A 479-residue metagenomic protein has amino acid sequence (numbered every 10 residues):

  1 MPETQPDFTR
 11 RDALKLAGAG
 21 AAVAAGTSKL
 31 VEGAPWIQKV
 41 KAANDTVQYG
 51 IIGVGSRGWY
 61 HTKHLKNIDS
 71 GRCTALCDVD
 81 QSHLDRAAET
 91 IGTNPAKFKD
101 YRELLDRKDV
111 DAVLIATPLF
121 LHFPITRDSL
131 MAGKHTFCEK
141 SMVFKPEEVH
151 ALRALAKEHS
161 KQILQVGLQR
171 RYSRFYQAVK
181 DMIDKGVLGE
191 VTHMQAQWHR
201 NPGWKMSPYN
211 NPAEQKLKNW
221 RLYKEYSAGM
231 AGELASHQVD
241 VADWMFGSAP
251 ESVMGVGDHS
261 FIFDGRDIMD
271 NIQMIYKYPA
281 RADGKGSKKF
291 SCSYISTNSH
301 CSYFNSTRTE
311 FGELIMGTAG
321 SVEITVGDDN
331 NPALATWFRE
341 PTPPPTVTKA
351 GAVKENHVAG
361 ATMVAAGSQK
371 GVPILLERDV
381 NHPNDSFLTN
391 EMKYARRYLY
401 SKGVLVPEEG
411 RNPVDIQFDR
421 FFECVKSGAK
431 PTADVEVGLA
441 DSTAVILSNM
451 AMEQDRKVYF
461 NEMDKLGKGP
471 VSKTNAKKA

Functional and structural regions predicted by a protein language model:
P2-A21: N-terminal secretory signal peptides and thylakoid transit peptides that target proteins across membranes
G20-I91, S173: N-terminal Rossmann-like dinucleotide-binding module
G53, R57-G58, E158-Q165, Q169-R266 (+5 more regions): Predominantly a Rossmann-like dinucleotide-binding segment in NAD(P)-dependent oxidoreductases
P95-D100: Conserved SAM-binding strand-loop segment of SAM-dependent methyltransferases
V113-L114: N-terminal Rossmann-like NAD(P) cofactor-binding module of classical short-chain dehydrogenase/reductase
P118-L119, F123-Y172, G186: Beta-strand-loop-alpha-helix segment that lines the small-molecule cofactor/substrate pocket of alpha/beta enzymes
Q162, G189-Q195, A451-K468, N475-A479: C-terminal capping/lid region of NAD(P)-dependent oxidoreductase domains
K205-Q215, Y226, M230, D243-M245 (+5 more regions): C-terminal glycine/acidic-rich active-site capping loop/insertion
